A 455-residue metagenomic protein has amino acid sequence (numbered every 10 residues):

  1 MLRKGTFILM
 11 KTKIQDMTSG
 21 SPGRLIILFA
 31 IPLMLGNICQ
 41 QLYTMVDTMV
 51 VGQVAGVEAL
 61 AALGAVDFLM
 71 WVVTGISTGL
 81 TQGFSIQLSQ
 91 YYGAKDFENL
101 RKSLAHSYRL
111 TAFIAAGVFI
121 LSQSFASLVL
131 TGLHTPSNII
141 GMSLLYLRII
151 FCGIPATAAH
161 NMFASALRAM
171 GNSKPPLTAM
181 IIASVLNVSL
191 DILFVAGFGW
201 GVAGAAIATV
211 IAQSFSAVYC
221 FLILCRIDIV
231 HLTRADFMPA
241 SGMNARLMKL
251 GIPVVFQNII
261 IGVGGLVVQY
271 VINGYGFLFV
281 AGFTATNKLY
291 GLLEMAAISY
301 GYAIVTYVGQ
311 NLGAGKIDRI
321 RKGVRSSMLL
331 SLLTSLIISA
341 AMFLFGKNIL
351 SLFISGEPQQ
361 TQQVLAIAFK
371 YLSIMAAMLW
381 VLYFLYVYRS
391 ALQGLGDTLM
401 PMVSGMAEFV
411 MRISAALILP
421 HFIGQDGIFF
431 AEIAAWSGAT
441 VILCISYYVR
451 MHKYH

Functional and structural regions predicted by a protein language model:
M1-A30, L88-G153, G197-I252, V308-A377 (+1 more regions): Short alpha-helical transmembrane segments in multi-pass integral membrane proteins
M17-V54, F68-G83, Q87, A112-F119 (+4 more regions): N-terminal transmembrane alpha-helices
L28-D47, I149, H160, A183 (+4 more regions): Transmembrane helical elements of multi-pass membrane transporters/channels
I38, L42-L60, L130-S137, L193-W200 (+4 more regions): Helix-terminus/linker motif at the lipid-water interface of multi-pass membrane proteins
V51-W71, S137-M142, V202-A203, M243-L250 (+4 more regions): Interfacial/gating helices of multi-pass transporter permease domains
L60-I120, T157-P176, G282-G346, L382-S404: Small-residue-rich hydrophobic transmembrane alpha-helices
V72, N187-D191, A217-F221, L292-M295 (+3 more regions): Hydrophobic transmembrane alpha-helices of multi-pass small-molecule transporters
T81, I149-R168, P176-S184, A205-V218 (+4 more regions): Short runs within selected transmembrane alpha-helices of multi-pass transporters and secretion channels
